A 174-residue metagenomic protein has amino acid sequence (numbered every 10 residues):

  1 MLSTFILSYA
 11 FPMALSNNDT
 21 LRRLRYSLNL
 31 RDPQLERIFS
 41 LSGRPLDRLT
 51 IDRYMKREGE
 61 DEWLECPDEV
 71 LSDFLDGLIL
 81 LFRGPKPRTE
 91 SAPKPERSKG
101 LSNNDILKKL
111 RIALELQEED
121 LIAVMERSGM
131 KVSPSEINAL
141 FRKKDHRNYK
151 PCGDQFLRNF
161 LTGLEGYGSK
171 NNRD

Functional and structural regions predicted by a protein language model:
M1-Y9, L30, D61-A92, F160-G163 (+1 more regions): Basic, low-complexity segments
L2, Y26, L46, M55-K56 (+4 more regions): Generic ordered-secondary-structure signal
L2-A10, A14-L15, Y26, E36 (+4 more regions): Intrinsically disordered, low-complexity tails and linkers flanking structured cores
I6-S27, R97-I112: A short, Lys/Arg-rich alpha-helix, primarily the initiator
L15-R22, L30-C66, A92, V124 (+1 more regions): A cross-kingdom feature marking solvent-exposed beta-strand/loop segments within repeated, beta-rich binding/scaffold
T20-R25, D32-F39, D68-L81, I106-R111 (+3 more regions): Short, structured motif recognition centered on aromatic/hydrophobic residues
D76-K131: Short, solvent-exposed interaction modules
